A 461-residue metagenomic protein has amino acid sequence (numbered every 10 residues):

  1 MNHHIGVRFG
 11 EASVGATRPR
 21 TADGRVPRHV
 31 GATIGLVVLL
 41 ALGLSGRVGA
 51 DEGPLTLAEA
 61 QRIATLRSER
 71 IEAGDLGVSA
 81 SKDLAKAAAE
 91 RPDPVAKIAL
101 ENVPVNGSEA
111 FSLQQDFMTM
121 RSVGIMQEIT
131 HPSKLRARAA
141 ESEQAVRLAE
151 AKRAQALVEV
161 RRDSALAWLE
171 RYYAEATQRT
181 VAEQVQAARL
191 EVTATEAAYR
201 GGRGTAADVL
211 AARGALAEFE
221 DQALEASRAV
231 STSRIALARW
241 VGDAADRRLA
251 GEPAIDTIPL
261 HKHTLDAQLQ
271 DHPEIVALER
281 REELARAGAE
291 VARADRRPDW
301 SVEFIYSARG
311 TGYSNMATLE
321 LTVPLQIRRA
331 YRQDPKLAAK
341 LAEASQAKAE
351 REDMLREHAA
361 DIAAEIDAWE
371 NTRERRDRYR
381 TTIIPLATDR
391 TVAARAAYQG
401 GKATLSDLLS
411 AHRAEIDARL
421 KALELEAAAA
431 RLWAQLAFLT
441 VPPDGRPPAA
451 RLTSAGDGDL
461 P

Functional and structural regions predicted by a protein language model:
N2-G6, E11, G15, A50 (+2 more regions): Acidic, low-complexity, intrinsically disordered peripheral segments
N2-H3, L55, A156-D271, E365-T372 (+2 more regions): Periplasmic alpha-helical coiled-coil/stalk elements that build and connect Gram-negative outer-membrane
G31-G43: Bacterial N-terminal signal peptides
D51-Q61: Regulatory alphaC helix of protein kinase catalytic domains
E52, K97-I129, R138, R248-P259 (+2 more regions): Small/polar, glycine/serine/threonine/aspartate-rich low-complexity segments that form flexible
E59-R67, D208-V209, R213, D243-V302 (+3 more regions): Amphipathic alpha-helical coiled-coil scaffold segments and their short linker/junction regions
R62-E72, S79-P94, V123-E141, A151-V158 (+8 more regions): A glycine-/polar-enriched beta->alpha junction
E218-D243, T388-P442: Short segments within alpha-helical structural elements
